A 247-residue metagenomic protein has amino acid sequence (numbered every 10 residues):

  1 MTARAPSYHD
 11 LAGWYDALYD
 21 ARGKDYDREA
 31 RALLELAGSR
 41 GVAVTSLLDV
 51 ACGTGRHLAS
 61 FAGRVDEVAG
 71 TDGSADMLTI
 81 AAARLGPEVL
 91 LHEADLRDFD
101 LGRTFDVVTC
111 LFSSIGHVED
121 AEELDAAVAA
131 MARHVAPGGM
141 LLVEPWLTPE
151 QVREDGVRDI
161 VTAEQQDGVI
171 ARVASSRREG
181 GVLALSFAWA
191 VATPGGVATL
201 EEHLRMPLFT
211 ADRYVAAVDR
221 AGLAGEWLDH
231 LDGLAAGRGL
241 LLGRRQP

Functional and structural regions predicted by a protein language model:
M1-A43: Conserved class I S-adenosyl-L-methionine
L48, G55-D98: Class I SAM-dependent methyltransferase SAM/SAH-binding core
D100-V107: A short acidic, Gly/Pro-enriched loop at the edge of an enzyme's catalytic core that lines a small-molecule cofactor
L111-S113: Residues lining the SAM
D125-P137: A short glycine-rich, Lys/Arg-flanked "PGG" loop and its adjoining helix->strand segment in the class I
L142-R213: SAM-dependent methyltransferase
T210-P247: C-terminal lobe and adjacent flexible extensions of AdoMet/dcAdoMet transferase-like proteins
